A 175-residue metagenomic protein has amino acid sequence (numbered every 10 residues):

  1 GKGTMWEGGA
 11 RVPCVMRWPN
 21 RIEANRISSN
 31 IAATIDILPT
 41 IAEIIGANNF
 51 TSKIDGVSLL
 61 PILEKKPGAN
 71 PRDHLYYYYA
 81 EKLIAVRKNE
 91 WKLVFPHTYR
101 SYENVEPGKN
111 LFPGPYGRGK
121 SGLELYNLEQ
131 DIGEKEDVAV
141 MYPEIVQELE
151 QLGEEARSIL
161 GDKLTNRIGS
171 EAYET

Functional and structural regions predicted by a protein language model:
G1-K53, V57-A69: Substrate-binding rim/cap in mid-to-C-terminal beta-strand-loop elements of soluble/periplasmic
G1-V12, W91-P115: Core domains of carbohydrate- and sulfate-ester-processing enzymes
E7-R11, A32, I54, Y79-E81 (+2 more regions): Short, solvent-exposed loop/turn segments at the edges of secondary structure
M16, A85-R87, K92-F95, Y126: Short hydrophobic-aromatic micro-motifs
R21-I22, K65, K82, K92-L93 (+1 more regions): Active-site/binding-pocket entry motifs
I37, K88, Y99-R100, P107-G108 (+2 more regions): Long, internal low-complexity/basic segments
I41, L83, G153: Hydrophobic "lid"/C-terminal helical patch of Rossmann-like NAD(P)-dependent dehydrogenase/epimerase domains
D73-Y76: WW-domain-binding short linear motifs
